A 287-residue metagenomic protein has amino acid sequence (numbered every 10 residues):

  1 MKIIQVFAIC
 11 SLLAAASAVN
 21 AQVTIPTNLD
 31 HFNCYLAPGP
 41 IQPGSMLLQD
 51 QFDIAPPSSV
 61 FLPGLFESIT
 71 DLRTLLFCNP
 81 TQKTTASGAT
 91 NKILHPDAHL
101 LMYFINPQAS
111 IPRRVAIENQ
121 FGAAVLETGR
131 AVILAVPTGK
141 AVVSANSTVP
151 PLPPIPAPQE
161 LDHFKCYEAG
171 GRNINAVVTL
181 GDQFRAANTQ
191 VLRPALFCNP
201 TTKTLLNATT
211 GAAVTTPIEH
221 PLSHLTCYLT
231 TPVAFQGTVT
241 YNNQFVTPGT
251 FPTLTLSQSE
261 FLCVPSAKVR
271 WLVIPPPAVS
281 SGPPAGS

Functional and structural regions predicted by a protein language model:
M1-Q5: Positively charged n-region of N-terminal signal peptides that target proteins for export
V6-A15: Bacterial N-terminal signal peptides
S17-A21: Sec/Tat signal peptide C-region and signal peptidase I cleavage site
Q22-N28: Cleaved targeting-peptide boundary
L29-P43, P96-P112, E160-N175, P221-G237: Extracellular/lumenal glycan-associated surfaces
Q49-H95, V115-Q159, V178-I218, N243-A278 (+1 more regions): Short, flexible domain-boundary/linker segments around small modular repeats
